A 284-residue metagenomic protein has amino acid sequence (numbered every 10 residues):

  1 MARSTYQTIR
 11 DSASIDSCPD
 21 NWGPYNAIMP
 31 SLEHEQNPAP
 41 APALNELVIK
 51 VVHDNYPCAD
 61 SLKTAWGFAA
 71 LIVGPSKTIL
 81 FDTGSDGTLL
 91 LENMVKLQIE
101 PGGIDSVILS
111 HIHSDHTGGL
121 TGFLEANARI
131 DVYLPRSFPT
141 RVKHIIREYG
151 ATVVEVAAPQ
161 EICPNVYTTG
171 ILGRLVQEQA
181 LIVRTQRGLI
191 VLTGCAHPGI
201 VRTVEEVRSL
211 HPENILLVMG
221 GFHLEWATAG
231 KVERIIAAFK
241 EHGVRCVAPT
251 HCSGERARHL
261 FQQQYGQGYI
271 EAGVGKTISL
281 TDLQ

Functional and structural regions predicted by a protein language model:
M1-S76, A158-I171, G273: Zn-dependent metallo-beta-lactamase
L47-K50, T78-I79, D105-S106, I130-D131 (+6 more regions): Structural motif
V48-E92, K96-L97, Q179-T193: Conserved beta-strand hairpin/beta-sheet module of binuclear metal-dependent hydrolase folds, prominently
L80-T83, I104-I112, Y133-R136, V191-C195 (+2 more regions): Active-site neighborhood of phospho(di)ester-bond hydrolases with catalytic His/Asp-centered motifs
T88-Y133, S209-L217, A237-K240: Active-site metal-binding motif and surrounding structural segment of the metallo-beta-lactamase
L97, A128, E148-Y149, G243 (+1 more regions): Short, structured coil segments at secondary-structure junctions
G118-G119, L189, A196-I278: Cap/insert and terminal regions of metallo-dependent hydrolase folds
L134-Q179, T185-Q186, I270-Q284: Metallo-beta-lactamase
